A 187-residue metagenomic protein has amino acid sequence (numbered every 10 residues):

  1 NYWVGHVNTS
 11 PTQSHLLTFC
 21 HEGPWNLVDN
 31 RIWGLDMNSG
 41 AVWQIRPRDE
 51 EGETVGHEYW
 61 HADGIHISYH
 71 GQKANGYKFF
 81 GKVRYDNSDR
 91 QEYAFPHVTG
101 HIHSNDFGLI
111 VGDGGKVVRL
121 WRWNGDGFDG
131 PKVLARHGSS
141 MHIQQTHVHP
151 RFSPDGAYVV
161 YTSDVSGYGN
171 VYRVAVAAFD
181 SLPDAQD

Functional and structural regions predicted by a protein language model:
N1-Q44: Loop-centered beta-sheet repeat module
W3-G5, V28, T54-G56, V98 (+2 more regions): Beta-rich catalytic cores
W3-T12, Y59-H61, I102-N105, R151-P154: Structural signature of eukaryotic scaffold interfaces centered on beta-propeller domains
T9-P11, L17-W25, D63-N75, I110-V117 (+3 more regions): Beta-strand C-termini and the immediately following turn/loop, strongest in propeller blades
N30-S39, G81-Y85, L120-G125, R173-A178: Beta-propeller blade signature
R46, G52-E53, Q91-H103, F128-F152: Conserved blade-ending motifs and adjacent loop-strand segments that build the rim/top face of beta-propeller domains
I67-G81, N87-D129: Loop/turn-rich, solvent-exposed surfaces of beta-rich toroidal or solenoidal domains
T146-D187: Blade-level signature of beta-propeller repeat domains, shared across WD40, Kelch, NHL, RCC1 and BNR/Asp-box propellers
